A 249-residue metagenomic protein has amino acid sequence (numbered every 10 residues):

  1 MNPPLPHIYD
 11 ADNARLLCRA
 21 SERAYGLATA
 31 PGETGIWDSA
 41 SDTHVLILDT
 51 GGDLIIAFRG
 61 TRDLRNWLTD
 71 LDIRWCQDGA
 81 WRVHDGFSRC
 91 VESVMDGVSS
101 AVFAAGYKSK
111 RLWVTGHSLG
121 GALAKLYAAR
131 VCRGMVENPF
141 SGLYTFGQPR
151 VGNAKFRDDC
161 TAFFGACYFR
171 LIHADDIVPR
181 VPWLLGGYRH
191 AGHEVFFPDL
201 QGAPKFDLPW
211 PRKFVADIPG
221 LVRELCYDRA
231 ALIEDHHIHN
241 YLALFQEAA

Functional and structural regions predicted by a protein language model:
M1-T115, L119-A249: Non-catalytic, mobile gating and regulatory segments of ester bond hydrolases
